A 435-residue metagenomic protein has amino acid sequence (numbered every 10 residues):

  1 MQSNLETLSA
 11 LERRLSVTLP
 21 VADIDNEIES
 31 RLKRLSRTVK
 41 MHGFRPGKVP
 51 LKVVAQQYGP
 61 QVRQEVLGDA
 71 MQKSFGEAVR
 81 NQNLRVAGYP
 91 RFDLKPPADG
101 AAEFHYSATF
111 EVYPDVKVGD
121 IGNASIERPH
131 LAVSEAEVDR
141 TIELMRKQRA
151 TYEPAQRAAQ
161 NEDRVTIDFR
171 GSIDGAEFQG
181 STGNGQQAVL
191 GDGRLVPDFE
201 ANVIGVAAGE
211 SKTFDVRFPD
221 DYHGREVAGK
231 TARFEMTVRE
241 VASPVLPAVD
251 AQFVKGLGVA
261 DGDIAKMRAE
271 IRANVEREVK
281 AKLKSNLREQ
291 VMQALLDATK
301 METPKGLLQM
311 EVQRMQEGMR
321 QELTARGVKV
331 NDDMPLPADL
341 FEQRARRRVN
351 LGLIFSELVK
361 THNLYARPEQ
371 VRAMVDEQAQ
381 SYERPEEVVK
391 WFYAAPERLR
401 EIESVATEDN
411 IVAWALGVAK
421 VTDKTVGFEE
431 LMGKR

Functional and structural regions predicted by a protein language model:
Q2-L67, M71-A78, V138, A150-E153 (+6 more regions): Extended, charged alpha-helical "arm"/coiled-coil substrate-binding scaffolds, typified by the C-terminal helical
E6, S16-T18, D93, T109 (+5 more regions): Generic structural detector for well-ordered beta-strands
F44-R45, R85-D93, T182, T303 (+1 more regions): Short beta-strand elements
G68-V116, Y382: Extended, domain-scale alpha-helical bundle/helix-rich regions
E111-A150: Internal alpha/beta scaffold segment
V116-D120, E177, D220-E226: Short, Lys/Arg- and Gly-enriched loop/turn segments at beta-strand edges
P129-A132, G191, E311, G318: Generalized protein targeting/export and membrane-interface segments
T182-D192: Short, basic/aromatic beta-hairpin or loop at an interaction surface
